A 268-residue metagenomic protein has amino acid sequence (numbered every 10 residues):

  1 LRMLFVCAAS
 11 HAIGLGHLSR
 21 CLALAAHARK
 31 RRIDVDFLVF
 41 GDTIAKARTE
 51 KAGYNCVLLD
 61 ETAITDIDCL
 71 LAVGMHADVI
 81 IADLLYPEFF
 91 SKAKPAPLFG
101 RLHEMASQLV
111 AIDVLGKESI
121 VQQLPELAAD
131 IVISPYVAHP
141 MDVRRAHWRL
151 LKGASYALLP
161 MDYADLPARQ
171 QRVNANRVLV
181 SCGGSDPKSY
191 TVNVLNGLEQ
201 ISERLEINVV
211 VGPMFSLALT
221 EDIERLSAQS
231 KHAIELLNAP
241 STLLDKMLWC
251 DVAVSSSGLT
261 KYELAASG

Functional and structural regions predicted by a protein language model:
M3-L18, S181-K188: Short, glycine-rich nucleotide/cofactor-binding loops
V6-A12, R20-H27, F40-A52, V57-L150: Active-site and donor-binding regions of nucleotide-sugar-utilizing enzymes
H17-R29, V192-E199: Histidine-anchored nucleotide/phosphate-binding helix
D34-G41, I207-P213: Short internal beta-strands
E126-S189, L217-L219: A nucleotide-sugar donor-handling region in carbohydrate enzymes
N176-W249: Donor-nucleotide binding loops and adjacent catalytic segments primarily of GT-B fold Leloir glycosyltransferases
L244-D245, K261-S267: Short alpha-helical segment that forms part of, or immediately flanks, the ligand-binding pocket in carbohydrate-active
L248-L259: Acidic donor-binding loop of glycosyltransferase active sites
